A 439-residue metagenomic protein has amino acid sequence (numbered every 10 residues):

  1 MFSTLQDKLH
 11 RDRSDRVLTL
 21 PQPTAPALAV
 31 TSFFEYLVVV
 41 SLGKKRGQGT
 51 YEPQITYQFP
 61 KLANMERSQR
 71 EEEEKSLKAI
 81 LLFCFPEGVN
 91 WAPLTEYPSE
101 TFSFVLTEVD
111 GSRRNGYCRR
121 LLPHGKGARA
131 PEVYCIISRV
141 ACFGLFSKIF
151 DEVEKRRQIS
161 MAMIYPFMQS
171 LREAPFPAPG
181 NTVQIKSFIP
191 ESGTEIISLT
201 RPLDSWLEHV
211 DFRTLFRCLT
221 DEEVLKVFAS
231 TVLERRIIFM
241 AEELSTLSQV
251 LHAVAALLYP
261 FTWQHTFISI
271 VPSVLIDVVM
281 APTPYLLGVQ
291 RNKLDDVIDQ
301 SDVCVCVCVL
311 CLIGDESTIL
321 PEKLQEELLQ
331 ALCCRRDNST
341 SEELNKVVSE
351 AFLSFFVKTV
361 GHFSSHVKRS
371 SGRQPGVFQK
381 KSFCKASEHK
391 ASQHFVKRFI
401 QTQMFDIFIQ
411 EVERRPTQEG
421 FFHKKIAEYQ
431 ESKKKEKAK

Functional and structural regions predicted by a protein language model:
F2-K439: Acidic, Ser/Thr/Pro/Gly-enriched alpha-helical scaffold modules and adjacent low-complexity linkers in large eukaryotic
